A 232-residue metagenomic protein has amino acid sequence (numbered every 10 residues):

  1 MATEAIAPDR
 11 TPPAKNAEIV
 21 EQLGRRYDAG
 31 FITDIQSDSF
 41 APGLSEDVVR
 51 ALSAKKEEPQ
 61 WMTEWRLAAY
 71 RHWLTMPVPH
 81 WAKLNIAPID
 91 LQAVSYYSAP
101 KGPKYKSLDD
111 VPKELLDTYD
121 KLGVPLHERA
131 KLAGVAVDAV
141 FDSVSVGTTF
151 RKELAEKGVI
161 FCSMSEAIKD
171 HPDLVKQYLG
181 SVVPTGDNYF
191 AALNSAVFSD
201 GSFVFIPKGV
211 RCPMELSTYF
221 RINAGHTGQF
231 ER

Functional and structural regions predicted by a protein language model:
A2-R232: Glycine-rich and polybasic anion-binding loops at the starts of cofactor/ligand-binding domains
